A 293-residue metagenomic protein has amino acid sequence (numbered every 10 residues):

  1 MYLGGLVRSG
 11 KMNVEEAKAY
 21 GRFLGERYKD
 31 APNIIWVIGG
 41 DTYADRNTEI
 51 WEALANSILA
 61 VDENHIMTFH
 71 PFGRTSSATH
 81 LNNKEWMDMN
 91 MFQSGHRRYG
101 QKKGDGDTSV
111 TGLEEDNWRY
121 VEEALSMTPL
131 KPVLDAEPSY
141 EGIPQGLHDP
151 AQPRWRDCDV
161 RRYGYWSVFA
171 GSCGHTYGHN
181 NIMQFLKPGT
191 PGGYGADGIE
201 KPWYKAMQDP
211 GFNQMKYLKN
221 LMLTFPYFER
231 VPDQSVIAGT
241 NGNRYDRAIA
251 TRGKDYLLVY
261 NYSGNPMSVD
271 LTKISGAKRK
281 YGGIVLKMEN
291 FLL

Functional and structural regions predicted by a protein language model:
M1-Q101, D107, D116: Active-site mouth of glycoside hydrolases
N13, A17, N47, G106-L113 (+4 more regions): Residue-level preference for long, well-ordered alpha-helices that form the structural scaffold of enzyme catalytic
K18, R22, E52, W118 (+3 more regions): Generic alpha-helical structural signal
L24-R27, S77-L81, E122-A124, D157 (+1 more regions): Short, flexible, glycine/charge-rich loop motifs used to bind or transfer phosphoryl groups or to couple energy/partner
G25, A55, V121-L125, G164 (+1 more regions): Short amphipathic alpha-helical segments and helix-helix/interface helices
R27-K29, A60, H80-N83, S126 (+3 more regions): Generic structural signal for beta-strand residues in well-ordered domains
E63-I66, K84-G189: Catalytic-core region of carbohydrate-active enzymes that cleave or remodel glycosidic bonds
P129-V133, Y140-P144, V160-L293: Aromatic- and carboxylate-lined catalytic core of secreted/periplasmic carbohydrate-active enzymes
